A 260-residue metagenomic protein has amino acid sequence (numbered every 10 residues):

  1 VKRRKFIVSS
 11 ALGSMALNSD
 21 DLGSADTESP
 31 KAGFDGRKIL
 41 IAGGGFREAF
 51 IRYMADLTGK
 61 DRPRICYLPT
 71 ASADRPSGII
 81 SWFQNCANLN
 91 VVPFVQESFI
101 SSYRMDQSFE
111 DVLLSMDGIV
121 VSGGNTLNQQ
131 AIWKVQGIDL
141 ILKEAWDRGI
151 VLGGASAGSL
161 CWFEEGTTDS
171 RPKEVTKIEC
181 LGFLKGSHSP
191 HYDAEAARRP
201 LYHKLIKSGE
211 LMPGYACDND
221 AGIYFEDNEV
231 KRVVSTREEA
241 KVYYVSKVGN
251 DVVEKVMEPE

Functional and structural regions predicted by a protein language model:
K5-A25: N-terminal export signals
S29-D61, P76-N88, G118, G166-T168 (+1 more regions): C-terminal and late-domain segments of enzyme folds
I41, V95-Q96, V120-V121, L152-A155 (+1 more regions): General beta-strand structural signal in soluble alpha/beta enzymes
G45-R47, A71-D74, N125-L127, G158-L160: Solvent-exposed loop/turn segments at secondary-structure junctions within structured extracellular/periplasmic domains
C66-T70, H188: Short internal beta-strands
S72-N128: Portal/gating segments that form or line small-molecule/metal binding sites
V121-R199: Class I SAM-dependent methyltransferase SAM-binding "motif I" and its flanking Rossmann-like core
